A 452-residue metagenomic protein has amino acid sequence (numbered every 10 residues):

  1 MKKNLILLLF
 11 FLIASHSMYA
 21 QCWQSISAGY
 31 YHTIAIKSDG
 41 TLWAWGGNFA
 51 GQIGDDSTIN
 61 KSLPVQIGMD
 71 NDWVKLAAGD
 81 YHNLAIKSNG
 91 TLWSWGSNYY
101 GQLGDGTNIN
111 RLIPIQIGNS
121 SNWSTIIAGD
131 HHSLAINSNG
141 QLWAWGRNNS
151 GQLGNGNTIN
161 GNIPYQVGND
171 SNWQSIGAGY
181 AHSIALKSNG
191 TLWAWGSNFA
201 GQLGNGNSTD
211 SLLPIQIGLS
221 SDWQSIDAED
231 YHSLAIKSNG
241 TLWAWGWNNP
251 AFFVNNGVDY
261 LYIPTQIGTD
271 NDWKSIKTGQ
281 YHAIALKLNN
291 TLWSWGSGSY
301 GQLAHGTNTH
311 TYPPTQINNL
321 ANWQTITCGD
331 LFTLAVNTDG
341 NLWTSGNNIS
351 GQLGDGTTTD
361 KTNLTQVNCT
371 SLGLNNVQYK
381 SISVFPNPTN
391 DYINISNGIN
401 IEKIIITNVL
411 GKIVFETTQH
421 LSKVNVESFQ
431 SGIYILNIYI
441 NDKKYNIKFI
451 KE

Functional and structural regions predicted by a protein language model:
M1-C22, L374, N387, I435 (+1 more regions): Bacterial Sec-dependent N-terminal signal peptides
Y19-F49, P64-V65, S294, G329 (+4 more regions): An edge-strand/N-cap motif at the start of beta-rich repeat modules
H32, W45-L63, G96-I113, G146-I163 (+4 more regions): Short glycine/serine- and acidic-residue-enriched loop/turn motifs that recur at repeat junctions
H32-A35, A44, H82-A85, S94 (+12 more regions): Conserved core positions of repeat-based scaffolds
I36, I86, S120, I136 (+6 more regions): Hydrophobic loop/turn residues within beta-sheet-rich immunoglobulin-like superfamily modules
S38-L42, F49, L63, K87-L92 (+12 more regions): Thr-biased low-complexity repeat/linker tracts and other Thr-enriched repetitive architectures
D360-G373: A recurrent domain-boundary module in secreted/ectodomain proteins
V377-E452: C-terminal outer-membrane/trafficking sorting elements
